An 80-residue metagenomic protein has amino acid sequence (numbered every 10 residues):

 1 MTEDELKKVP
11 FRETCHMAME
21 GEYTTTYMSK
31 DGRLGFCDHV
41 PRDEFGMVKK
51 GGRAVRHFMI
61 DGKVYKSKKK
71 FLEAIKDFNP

Functional and structural regions predicted by a protein language model:
M1, D61-K63, P80: Generic structural signal for short, solvent-exposed loop/turn connectors between secondary structure elements
M1-F11: Amphipathic alpha-helical segments
P10-E13, F78-N79: Short, flexible helical or helix-coil boundary motifs
R12-K70: Acidic, low-complexity, intrinsically disordered interaction modules
S67-N79: A short, charged, amphipathic alpha-helix used as a generic interaction element across diverse proteins
